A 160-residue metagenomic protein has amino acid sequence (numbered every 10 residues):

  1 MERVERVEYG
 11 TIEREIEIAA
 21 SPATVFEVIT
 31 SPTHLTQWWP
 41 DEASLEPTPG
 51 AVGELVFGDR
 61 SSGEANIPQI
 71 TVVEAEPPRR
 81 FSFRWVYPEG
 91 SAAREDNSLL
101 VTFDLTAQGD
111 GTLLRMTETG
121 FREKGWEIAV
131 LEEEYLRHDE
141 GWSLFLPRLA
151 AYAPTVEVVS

Functional and structural regions predicted by a protein language model:
M1-S44, T48: Hydrophobic ligand-binding cavity/cleft-lining segments
E13, T33-Q69, S160: Short beta-edge strand/loop motif at the mouth of beta-sheet-based domains
R14-I16, I67-E74, S98-A107: Hydrophobic/aromatic beta-strand elements that line small-molecule binding cavities or substrate pockets in beta-rich
P22-A23, V73-R80, D104-L113: A short, structured loop/turn motif at beta-sheet edges
V25-F26, L35, G53-L55, V72 (+4 more regions): Hydrophobic pocket/interface hotspot
L35, D59-G63, V73-F81, Y87-E89: Short, charged/polar surface micro-motifs in flexible loops or helix N-caps
S91-E140: Beta-strand/loop substructures that line and gate deep hydrophobic ligand-binding cavities in soluble
A150-S160: Short, highly charged C-terminal tails/helix-capping segments
